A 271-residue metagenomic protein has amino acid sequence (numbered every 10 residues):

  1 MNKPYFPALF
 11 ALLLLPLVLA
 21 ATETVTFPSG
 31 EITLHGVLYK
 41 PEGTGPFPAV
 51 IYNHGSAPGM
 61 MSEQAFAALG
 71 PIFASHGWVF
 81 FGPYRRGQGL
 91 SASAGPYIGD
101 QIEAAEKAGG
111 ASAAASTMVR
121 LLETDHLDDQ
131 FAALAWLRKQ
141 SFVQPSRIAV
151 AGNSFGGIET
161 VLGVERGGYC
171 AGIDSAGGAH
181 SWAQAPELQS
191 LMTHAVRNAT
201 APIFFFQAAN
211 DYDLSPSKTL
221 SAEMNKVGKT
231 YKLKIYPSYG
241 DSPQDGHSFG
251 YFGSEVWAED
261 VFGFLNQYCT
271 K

Functional and structural regions predicted by a protein language model:
A21-T44: N-terminal cap/lid segment of alpha/beta-hydrolase-fold proteins
G45-F47, G55-A92, S181-W182, D213-L214: Short substrate-entry loop that stabilizes the transition state in hydrolases
N53, P83-R85, S175, Y236: Alpha/beta-hydrolase
I98-S141: Alpha/beta-hydrolase active-site loop
F142-N153: Alpha/beta-hydrolase fold nucleophile elbow
G152-G156, T160: Gly/Ala-rich beta-loop-alpha elbow adjacent to hydrolase catalytic centers
A171-I235: The feature captures the conserved acid-bearing segment of alpha/beta-hydrolase catalytic domains
T230-K271: C-terminal catalytic histidine-bearing segment of alpha/beta-hydrolase fold enzymes
